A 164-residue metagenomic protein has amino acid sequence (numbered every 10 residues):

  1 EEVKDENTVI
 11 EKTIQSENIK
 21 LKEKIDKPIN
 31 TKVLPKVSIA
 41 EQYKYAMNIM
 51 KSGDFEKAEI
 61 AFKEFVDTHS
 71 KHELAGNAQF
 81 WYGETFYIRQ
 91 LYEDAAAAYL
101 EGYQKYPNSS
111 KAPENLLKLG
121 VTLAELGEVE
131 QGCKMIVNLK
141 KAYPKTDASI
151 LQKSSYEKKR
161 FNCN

Functional and structural regions predicted by a protein language model:
E1-Y45, I49-M50: Acidic, proline-/serine-/threonine-rich low-complexity intrinsically disordered segments
T68-L74, K105-K111, K141-Q152: Short solvent-exposed coil/turn linkers within tandem alpha-helical repeat scaffolds
